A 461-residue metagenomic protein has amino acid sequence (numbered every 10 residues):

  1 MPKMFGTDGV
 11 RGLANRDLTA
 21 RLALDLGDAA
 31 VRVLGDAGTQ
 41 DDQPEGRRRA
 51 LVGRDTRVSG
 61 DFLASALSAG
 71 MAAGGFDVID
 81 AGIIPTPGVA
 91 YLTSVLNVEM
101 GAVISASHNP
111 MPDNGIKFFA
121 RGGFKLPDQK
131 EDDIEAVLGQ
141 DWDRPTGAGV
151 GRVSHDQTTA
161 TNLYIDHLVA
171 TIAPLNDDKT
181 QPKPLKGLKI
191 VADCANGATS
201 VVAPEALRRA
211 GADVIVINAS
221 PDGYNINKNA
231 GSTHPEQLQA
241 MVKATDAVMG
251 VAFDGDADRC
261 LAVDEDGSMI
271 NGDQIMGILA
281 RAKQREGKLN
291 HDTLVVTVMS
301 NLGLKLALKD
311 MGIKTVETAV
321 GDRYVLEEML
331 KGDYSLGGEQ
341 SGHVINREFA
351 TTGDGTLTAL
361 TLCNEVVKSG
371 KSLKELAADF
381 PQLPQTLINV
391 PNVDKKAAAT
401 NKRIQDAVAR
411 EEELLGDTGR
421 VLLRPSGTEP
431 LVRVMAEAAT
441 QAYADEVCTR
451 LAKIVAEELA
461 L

Functional and structural regions predicted by a protein language model:
M1-A69, A73-G74, M100, V153-I190 (+2 more regions): An N-terminal, well-structured beta->alpha segment
F5-G6, V52, V78-I83, V103-I104 (+7 more regions): General beta-strand structural signal in soluble alpha/beta enzymes
L13, N114-T245: Gly/Ser/Thr-enriched, mixed-charge loops and adjacent short helices that form phosphate/oxyanion-binding elements
D36-Q40, G46-D113, E205-V263: N-terminal small/polar loop signature for handling phosphorylated ligands or for N-terminal nucleophile
T56-D61, N109, N196-S200, A257-D258 (+2 more regions): Gly/Ser/Thr-rich loops at beta-strand to alpha-helix junctions that form or flank small-molecule/cofactor-binding
G88, D132-D166, A170, K183 (+2 more regions): Proline/glycine-rich low-complexity loops and linkers
V248-M249, E286-L461: Phosphate-binding and adjacent anionic-ligand microenvironments
